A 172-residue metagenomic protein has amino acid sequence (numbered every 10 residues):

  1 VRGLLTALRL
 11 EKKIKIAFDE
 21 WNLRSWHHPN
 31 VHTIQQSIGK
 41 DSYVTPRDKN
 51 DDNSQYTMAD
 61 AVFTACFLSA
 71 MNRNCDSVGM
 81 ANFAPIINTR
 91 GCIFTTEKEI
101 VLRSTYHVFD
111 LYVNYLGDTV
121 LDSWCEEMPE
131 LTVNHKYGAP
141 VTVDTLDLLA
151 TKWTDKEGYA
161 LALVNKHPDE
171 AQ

Functional and structural regions predicted by a protein language model:
G3: Catalytic cores of extracellular degradative/oxidative enzymes
T6-E11: Short helix-capping segments at alpha-helix termini
I14-L148: Aromatic/acidic polysaccharide-binding cleft in carbohydrate-active enzymes
V141-Q172: Carbohydrate-binding surface patches
